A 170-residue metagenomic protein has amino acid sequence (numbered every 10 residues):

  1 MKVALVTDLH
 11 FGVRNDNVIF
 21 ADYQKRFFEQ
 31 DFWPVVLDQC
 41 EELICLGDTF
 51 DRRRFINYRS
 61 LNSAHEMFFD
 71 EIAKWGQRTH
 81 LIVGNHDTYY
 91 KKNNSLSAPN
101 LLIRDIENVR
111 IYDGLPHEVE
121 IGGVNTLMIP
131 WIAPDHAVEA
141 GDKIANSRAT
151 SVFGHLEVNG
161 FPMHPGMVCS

Functional and structural regions predicted by a protein language model:
M1-D16, I144-E157: Mobile, glycine- and charge-enriched loop segments and immediately flanking short secondary-structure elements within
K2, L9, V13-E118: Core catalytic region of metal-dependent phosphoesterases/phosphodiesterases, especially metallo-beta-lactamase-like
A64, D87-S170: Conserved catalytic scaffold of divalent metal-dependent phosphoesterases
